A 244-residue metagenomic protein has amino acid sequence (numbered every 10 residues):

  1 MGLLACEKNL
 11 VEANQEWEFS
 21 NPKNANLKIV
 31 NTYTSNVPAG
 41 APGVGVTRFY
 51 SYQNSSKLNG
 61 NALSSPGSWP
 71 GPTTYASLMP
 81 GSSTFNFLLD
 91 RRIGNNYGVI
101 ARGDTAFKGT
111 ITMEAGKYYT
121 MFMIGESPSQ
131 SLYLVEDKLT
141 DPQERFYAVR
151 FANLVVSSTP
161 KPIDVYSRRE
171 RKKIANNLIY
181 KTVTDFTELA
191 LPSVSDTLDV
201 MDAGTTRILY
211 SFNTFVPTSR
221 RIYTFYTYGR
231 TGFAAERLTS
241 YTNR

Functional and structural regions predicted by a protein language model:
C6-R244: Intrinsically disordered, low-complexity polar regions and short flexible loop motifs
